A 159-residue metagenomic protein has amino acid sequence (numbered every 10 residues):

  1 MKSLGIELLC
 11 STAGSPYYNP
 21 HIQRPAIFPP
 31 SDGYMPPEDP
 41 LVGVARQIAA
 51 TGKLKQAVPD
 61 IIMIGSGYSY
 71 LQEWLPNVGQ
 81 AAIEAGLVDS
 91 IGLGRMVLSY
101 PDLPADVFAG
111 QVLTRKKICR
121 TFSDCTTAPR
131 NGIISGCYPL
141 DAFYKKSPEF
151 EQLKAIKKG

Functional and structural regions predicted by a protein language model:
M1-G159: Flavin-dependent oxidoreductase catalytic cores
